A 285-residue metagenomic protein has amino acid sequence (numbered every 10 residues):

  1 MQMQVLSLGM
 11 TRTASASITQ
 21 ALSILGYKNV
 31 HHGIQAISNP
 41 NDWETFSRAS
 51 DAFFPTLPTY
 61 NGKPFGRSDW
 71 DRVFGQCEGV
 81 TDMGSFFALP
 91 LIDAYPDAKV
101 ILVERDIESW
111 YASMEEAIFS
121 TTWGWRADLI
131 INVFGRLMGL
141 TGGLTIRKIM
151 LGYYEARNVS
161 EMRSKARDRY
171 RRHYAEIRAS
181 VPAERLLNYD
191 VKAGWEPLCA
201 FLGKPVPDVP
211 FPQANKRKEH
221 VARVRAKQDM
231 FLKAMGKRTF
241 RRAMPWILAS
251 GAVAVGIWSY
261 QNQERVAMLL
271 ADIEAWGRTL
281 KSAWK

Functional and structural regions predicted by a protein language model:
M1-R67: PAPS-dependent sulfotransferase catalytic core
S15-T19, N39-N41, A88-L91, E108-S113 (+2 more regions): Short catalytic/ligand-binding loop motif for oxyanion handling, primarily in non-cytosolic enzymes, centered on
Y27, L89-M162, K204: PAPS-dependent sulfotransferase catalytic domain
I37-N41, L102-S109, R172-K233: The conserved 3'-phosphoadenosine-5'-phosphosulfate
D71-Y95, L102-V103: Glycine-rich phosphate-binding loop used to anchor ATP phosphates in small-molecule kinases, encompassing both
E78, R157-R167, P182-N188: Active-site rim elements
I130-Y154, L202, V206-R241: PAPS-dependent sulfotransferase catalytic core
K233-K285: Terminal signal-anchor or tail-anchor transmembrane helices that tether membrane-associated enzymes to cellular
